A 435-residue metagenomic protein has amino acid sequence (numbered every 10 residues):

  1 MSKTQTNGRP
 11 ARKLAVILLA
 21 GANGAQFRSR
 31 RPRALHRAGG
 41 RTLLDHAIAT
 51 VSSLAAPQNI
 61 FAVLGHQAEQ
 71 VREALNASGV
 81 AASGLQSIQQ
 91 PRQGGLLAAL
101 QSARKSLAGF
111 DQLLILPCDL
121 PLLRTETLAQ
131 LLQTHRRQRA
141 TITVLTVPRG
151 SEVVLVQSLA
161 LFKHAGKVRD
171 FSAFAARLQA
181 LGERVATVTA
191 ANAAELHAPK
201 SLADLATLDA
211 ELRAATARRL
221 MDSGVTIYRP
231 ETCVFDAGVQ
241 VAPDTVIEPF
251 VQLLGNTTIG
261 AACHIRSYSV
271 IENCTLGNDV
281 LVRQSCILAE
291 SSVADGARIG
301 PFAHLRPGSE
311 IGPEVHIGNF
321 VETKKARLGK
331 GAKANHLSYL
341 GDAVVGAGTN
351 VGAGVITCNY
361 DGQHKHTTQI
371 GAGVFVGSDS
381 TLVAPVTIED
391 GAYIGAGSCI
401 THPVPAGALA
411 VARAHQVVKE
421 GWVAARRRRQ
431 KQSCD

Functional and structural regions predicted by a protein language model:
S2-L19, N23, R37, R41-I115 (+2 more regions): Conserved N-terminal catalytic core of the sugar/cofactor nucleotidyltransferase
R31-L35: Short glycine-enriched, charge-decorated loop/helix-capping segments at active-site entrances that position
P57, G109-F110, Q138-I142, E183: Short, high-confidence coil segments that cap the C-terminus of an alpha-helix and link into the following beta-strand
R124-P148: Conserved donor-nucleotide/metal-binding helix-loop-beta segment in metal-dependent transferases, i.e., the alpha-helix
A129, V147-R219: Catalytic-core segments of class I nucleotidyltransferases/pyrophosphorylases that form NMP-activated intermediates
D209-G238, R429: Long, charged amphipathic helices and adjacent flexible linkers at domain junctions
F235, Q240-H316: Acidic, glycine-rich loop-and-beta core segments that form the ion-binding/anion-interacting portion of active sites
R283-D435: Glycine-rich hexapeptide-repeat left-handed beta-helix
